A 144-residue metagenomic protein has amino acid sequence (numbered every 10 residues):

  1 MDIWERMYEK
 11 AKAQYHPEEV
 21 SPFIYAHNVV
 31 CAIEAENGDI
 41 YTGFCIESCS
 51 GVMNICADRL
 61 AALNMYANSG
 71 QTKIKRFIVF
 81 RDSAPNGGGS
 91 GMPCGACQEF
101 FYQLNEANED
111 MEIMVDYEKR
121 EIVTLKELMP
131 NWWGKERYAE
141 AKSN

Functional and structural regions predicted by a protein language model:
D2-S21, N68-N144: C-terminal binding/interaction regions
A26-E36: Short beta-strand scaffold segments in enzyme catalytic cores
V29-V30, M53, G91: Gly/Ser-rich catalytic serine loop of serine hydrolases
E34-E36, C45-S48, D82: Histidine- and/or cysteine-centered catalytic micro-motif in compact active-site loops
D39-I40: Hydrophobic "anchor" residues
C45-R59: Compact, glycine-rich, soluble single-domain proteins
N54-D58, N64-K73: Active-site- and interface-proximal helix/loop "cap" or "latch" segments in soluble metabolic and energy-transducing
C56, L60, A96-E99: Short amphipathic alpha-helical face segments that pack within enzyme cores and frequently flank/anchor catalytic
